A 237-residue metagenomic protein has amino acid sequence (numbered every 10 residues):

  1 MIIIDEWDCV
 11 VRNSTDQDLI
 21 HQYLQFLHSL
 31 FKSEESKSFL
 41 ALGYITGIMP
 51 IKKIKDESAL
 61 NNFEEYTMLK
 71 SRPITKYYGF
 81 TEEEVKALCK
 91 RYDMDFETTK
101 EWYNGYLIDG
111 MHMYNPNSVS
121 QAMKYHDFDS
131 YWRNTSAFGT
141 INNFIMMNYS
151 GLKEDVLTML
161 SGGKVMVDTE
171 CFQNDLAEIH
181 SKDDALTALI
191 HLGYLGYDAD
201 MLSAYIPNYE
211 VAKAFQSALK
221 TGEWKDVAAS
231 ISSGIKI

Functional and structural regions predicted by a protein language model:
M1-I237: Phosphate-binding site recognition
